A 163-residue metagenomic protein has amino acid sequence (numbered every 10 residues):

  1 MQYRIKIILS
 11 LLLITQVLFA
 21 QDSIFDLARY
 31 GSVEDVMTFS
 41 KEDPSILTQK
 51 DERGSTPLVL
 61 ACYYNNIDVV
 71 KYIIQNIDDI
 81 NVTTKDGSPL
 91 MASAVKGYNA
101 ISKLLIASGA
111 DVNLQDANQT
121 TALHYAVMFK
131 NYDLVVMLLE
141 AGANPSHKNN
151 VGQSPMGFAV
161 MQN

Functional and structural regions predicted by a protein language model:
D35, D68-V69, A100-I101, D133-L134: Conserved ankyrin/ankyrin-like repeat signature
I46-L47, I80, V112, P145: Ankyrin-repeat inter-repeat connecting loop/turn
D51, T83-T84, D116, N149: Ankyrin repeat boundary/linker residues
G54, D86-G87, Q119, G152: Start-of-repeat signature of ankyrin repeats
